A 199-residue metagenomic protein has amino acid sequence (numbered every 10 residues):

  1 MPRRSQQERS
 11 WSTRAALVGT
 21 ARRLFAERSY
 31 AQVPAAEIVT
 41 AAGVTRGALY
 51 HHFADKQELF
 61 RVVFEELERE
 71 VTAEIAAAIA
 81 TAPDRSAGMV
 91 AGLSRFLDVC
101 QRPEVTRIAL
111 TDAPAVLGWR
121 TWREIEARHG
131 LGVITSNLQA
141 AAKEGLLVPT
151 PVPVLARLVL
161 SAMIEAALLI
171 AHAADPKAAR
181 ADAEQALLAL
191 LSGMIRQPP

Functional and structural regions predicted by a protein language model:
M1-R28, Q32-V44, E58-R61: Basic, helix-initiating cap at the start of DNA-binding domains
A42-F53: Short hydrophobic/aromatic patch on the recognition helix
R61-L67: Alpha-helical DNA-contacting segments of helix-turn-helix folds
V62, A76-E104, L155-V159: Hydrophobic alpha-helical connector segments
R69-T72, W119-E144, P153-R157, A181 (+1 more regions): Amphipathic alpha-helical packing segments from all-alpha helical-bundle domains
A78, S94-Q101, A109-P114, S136-N137 (+2 more regions): Helix-loop "lid/cap" segments that line or gate small-molecule binding pockets
R95-D98, T135, P149-L169, A181-L191: Hydrophobic alpha-helical segments that form the core of small-molecule binding pockets and/or dimer interfaces
Q101-R120, L168, H172: Amphipathic alpha-helical segments used for helix-helix packing
